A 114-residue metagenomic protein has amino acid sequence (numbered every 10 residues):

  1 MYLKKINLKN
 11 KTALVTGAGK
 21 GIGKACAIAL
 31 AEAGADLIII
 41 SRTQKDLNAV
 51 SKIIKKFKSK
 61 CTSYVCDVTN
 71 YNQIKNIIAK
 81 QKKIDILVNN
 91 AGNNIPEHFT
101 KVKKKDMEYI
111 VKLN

Functional and structural regions predicted by a protein language model:
M1-K11: Flexible N-terminal pre-Rossmann segment of NAD(P)-dependent oxidoreductases
T12, G19-G21: Conserved glycine-rich cofactor-binding loop
L30: Aromatic pocket-lining residues of Rossmann-like dinucleotide-binding sites
A35-A49: Conserved glycine-rich Rossmann-like NAD(P)H-binding loop of the short-chain dehydrogenase/reductase
K45, Y64-N76, K104: The beta1-alpha1 cofactor-binding region of Rossmann-like NAD(H)/NADP(H)-dependent oxidoreductases
D85-I86, E108: Conserved catalytic-site loops of classical short-chain dehydrogenases/reductases
A91-I95: Conserved NAD(P)H cofactor-binding loop of Rossmann-fold oxidoreductase domains
H98-F99, K103-V111: Substrate-binding pocket helix/loop in short-chain dehydrogenase/reductase
